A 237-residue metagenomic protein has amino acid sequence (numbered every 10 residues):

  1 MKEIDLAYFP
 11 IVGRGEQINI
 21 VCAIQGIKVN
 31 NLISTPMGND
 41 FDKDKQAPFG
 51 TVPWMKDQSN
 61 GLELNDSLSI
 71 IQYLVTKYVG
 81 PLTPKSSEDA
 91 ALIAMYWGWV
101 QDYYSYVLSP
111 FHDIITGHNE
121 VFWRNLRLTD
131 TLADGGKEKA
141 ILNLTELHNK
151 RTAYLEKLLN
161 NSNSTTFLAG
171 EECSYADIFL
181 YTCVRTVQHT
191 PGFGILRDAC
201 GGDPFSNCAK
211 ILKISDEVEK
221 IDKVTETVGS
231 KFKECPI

Functional and structural regions predicted by a protein language model:
M1, E217-I237: C-terminal helix/juxtamembrane-tail motif
M1-K139: GST-like domain detector, emphasizing the conserved glutathione-binding G-site in the N-terminal thioredoxin-like
I71, A91-A94, F179, L212 (+1 more regions): Generic structural signal for individual residues within well-ordered alpha-helical segments across diverse proteins
P81-K85, T166-G170, L196-R197, T225-G229: Short, hydrophobic secondary-structure boundary micro-motifs
V100-D216: GST-like fold's C-terminal all-alpha helical module
